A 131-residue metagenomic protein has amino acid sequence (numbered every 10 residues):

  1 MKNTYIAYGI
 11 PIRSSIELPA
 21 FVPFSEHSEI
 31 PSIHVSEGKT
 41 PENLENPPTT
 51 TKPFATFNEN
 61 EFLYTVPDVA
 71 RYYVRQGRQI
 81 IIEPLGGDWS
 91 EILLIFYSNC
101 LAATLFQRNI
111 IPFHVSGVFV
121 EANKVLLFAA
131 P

Functional and structural regions predicted by a protein language model:
M1-A129: A noncatalytic interaction/capping subdomain that flanks phosphate/NTP-handling catalytic cores
